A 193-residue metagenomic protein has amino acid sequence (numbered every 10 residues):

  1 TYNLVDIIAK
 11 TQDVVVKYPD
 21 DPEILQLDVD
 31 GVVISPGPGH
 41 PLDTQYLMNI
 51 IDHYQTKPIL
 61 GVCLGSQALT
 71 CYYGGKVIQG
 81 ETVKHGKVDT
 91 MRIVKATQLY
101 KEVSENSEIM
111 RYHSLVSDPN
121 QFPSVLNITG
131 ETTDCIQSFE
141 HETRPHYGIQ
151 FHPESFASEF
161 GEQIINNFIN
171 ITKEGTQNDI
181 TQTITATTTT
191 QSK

Functional and structural regions predicted by a protein language model:
T1, T44-L47, S66, V88 (+1 more regions): A general structural signal for well-ordered alpha-helical segments in protein cores
Y2-G61, Y73: Flexible gly/pro-rich beta->alpha loop and the following alpha-helix that scaffold active-site loops
D6, M48, Q67, T97 (+1 more regions): Active-site phosphate/pyrophosphate- and oxyanion-stabilizing loops and adjacent acidic/basic residues in soluble
P36-H40, G65-Q67, E154: Short glycine-rich anion-binding loops that position phosphate/pyrophosphate groups of nucleotides and phosphorylated
I50-L60, T70-H146, F151-E159, Q163 (+1 more regions): Pocket-forming structural segment of enzyme catalytic cores
E154-K193: Acyltransferase
